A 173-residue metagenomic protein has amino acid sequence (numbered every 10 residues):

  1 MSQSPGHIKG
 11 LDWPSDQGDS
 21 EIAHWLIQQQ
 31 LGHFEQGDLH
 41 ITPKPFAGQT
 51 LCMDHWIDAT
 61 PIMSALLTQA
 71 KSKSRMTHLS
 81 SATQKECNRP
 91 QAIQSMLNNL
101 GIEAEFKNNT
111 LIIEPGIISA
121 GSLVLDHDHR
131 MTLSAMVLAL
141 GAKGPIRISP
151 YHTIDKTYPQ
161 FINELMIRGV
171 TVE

Functional and structural regions predicted by a protein language model:
M1-E173: Short, structured segments at the rim of ligand-binding sites
